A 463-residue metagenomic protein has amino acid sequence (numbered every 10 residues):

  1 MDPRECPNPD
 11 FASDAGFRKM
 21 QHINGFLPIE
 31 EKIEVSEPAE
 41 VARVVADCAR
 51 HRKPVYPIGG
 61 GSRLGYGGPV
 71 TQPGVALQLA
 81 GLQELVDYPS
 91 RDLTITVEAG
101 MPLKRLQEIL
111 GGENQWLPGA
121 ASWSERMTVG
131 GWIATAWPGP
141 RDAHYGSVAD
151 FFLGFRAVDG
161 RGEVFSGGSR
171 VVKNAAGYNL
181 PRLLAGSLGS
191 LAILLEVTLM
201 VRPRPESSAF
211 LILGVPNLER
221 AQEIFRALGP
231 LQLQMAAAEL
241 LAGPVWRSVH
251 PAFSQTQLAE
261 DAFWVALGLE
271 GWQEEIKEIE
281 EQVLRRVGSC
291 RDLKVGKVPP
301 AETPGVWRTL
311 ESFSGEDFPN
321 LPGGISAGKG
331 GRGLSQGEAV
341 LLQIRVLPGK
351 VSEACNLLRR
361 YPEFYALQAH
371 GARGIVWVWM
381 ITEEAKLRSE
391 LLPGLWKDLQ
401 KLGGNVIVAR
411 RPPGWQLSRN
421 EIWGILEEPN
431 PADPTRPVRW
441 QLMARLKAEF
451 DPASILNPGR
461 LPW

Functional and structural regions predicted by a protein language model:
M1-I95, S122, P300-G333, Y365-A369: N-terminal flexible segment immediately upstream of the FAD-binding catalytic core in FAD-dependent oxidoreductases
M20, V97-E98, D142, A149-F152 (+11 more regions): Structured catalytic cores of enzymes that bind and process phosphorylated ligands/cofactors
Q21-V55, L79-E125, I133, W137-R170 (+3 more regions): N-terminal glycine-rich flavin-associated loop
S36, G68-G74, L79-A80, S124 (+2 more regions): Conserved glycine-rich FAD pyrophosphate-binding loop
E40-R43, R105, L218-E223, Q273-E281 (+2 more regions): Short, conserved charged micro-motifs
C48, L267, V378: Residue-level signal for inorganic ion chemistry
G59-R63, G119-G130, P244, P462: Short, glycine/charge-rich beta-strand/loop segments that flank catalytic centers and engage negatively charged groups
A134, L153-R332: C-terminal substrate-binding/cap subdomain adjacent to the FAD-binding core in PCMH-type and related FAD-linked
